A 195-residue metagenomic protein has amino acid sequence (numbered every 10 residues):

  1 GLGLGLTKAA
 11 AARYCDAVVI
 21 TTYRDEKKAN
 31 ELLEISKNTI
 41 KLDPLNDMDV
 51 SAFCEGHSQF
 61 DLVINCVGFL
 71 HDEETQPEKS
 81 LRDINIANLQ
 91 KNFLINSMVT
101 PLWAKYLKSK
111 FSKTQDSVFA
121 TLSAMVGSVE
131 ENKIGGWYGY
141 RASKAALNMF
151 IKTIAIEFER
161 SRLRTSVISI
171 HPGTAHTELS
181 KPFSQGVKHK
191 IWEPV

Functional and structural regions predicted by a protein language model:
G1-A17: Canonical Rossmann dinucleotide-binding motif of NAD(H)/NADP(H)-dependent dehydrogenases/reductases, specifically
T22-K27, P44: N-terminal Rossmann-fold cofactor-binding loop
L33-M48: Rossmann-fold cofactor-recognition segment
I64, A120, V167-I170, S180: Hydrophobic structural elements of the Rossmann-like NAD(P)H-binding subdomain that define the short-chain
F69-E73, P77-M98, L102, K113-S161 (+1 more regions): Catalytic loop of short-chain dehydrogenase/reductase
A124-V126, S169-H176: PG/GG-rich flexible active-site loop of Rossmann-like NAD(P)H-dependent oxidoreductases, especially the SDR superfamily
F158-P172: Conserved Rossmann-fold SDR core element
T177, K181-V195: C-terminal helical subdomain
